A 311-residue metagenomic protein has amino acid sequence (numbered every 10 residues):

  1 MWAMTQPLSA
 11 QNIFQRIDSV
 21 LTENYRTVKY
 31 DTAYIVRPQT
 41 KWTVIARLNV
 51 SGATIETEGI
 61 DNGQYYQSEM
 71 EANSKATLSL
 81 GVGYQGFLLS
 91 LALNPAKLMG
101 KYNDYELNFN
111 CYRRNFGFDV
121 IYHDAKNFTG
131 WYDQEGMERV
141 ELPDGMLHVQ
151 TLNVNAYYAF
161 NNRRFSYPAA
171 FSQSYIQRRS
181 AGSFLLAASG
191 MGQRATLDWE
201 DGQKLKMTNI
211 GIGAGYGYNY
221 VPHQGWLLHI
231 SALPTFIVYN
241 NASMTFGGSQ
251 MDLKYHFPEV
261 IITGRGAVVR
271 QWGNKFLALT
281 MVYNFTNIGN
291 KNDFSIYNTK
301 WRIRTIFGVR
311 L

Functional and structural regions predicted by a protein language model:
A33, P38, E106-K206, V282: Outer-membrane pore/translocation modules
P38-V44, A76, Q85-F87, R114-F118 (+5 more regions): Outer-envelope beta-barrel architecture signal
V44-A46, L80, L89-L91, F118-V120 (+5 more regions): Membrane-embedded beta-strand positions of outer-membrane beta-barrel proteins
L48-T54, Y84-L88, L93-K97, R113-N115 (+7 more regions): Transmembrane beta-strands of outer-membrane beta-barrel pores
G52-T77, L88-M99: Surface-exposed strand-loop-strand hairpins of Gram-negative outer-membrane beta-barrel proteins
T54, D61-S68, M191-N274, F285: Outer-membrane beta-barrel transmembrane domain signature
S68-A72, A96-K101, P143-H148, Q203-T208 (+2 more regions): Replace "Gram-negative outer membrane beta-barrel proteins" with "bacterial and organellar outer membrane beta-barrel
N153-A156, T299-L311: Outer-membrane beta-barrel "beta-signal"
